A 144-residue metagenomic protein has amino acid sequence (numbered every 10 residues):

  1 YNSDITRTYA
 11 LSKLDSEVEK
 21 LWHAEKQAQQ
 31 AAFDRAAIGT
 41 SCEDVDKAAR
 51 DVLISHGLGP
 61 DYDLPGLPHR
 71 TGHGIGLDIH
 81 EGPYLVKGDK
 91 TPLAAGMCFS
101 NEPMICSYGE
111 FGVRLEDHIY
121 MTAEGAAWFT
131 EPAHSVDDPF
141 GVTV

Functional and structural regions predicted by a protein language model:
Y1-V144: Active-site neighborhoods and metal-handling regions in enzymes and metal-associated proteins
